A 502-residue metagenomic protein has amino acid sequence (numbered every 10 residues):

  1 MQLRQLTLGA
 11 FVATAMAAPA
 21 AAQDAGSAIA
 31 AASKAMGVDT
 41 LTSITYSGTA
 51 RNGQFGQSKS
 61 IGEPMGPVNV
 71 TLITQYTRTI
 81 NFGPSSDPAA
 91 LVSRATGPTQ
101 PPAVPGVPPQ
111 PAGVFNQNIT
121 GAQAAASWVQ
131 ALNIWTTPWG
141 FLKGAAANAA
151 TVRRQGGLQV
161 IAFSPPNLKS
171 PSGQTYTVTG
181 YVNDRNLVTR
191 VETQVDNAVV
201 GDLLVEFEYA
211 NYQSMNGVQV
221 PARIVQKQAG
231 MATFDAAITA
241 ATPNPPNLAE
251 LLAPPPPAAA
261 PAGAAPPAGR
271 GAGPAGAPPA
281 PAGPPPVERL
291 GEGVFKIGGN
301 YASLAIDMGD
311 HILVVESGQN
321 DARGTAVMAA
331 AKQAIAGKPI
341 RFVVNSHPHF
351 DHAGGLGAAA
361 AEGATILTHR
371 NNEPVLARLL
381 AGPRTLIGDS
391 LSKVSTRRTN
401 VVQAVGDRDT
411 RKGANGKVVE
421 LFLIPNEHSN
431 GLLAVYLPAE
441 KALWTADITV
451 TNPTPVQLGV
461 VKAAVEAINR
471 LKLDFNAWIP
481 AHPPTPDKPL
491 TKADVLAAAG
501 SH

Functional and structural regions predicted by a protein language model:
M1-A10: Bacterial N-terminal signal peptides that target proteins for export
A22-Q23, A28, T49, G53 (+4 more regions): Non-transmembrane domains of secretory- and envelope-associated proteins
Q23-A30, Q100-D184, T193-G201, A253-A282 (+2 more regions): Flexible, processing/modification-adjacent segments and terminal tails in exported/periplasmic/extracellular proteins
K34, V38-Q123, A147-A150, N167 (+1 more regions): N-terminal mature ectodomain segment of secretory-pathway/periplasmic proteins
G156-L252, Y436-P438, T445-A446, T451-N469: Gly/Pro-enriched, hydrophobic low-complexity segments that function as extracytoplasmic propeptides/linkers
E288-A330, L432-V450: Conserved beta-strand hairpin/beta-sheet module of binuclear metal-dependent hydrolase folds, prominently
A322-L367, R470-F475: Active-site metal-binding motif and surrounding structural segment of the metallo-beta-lactamase
A358, V465-H502: Divalent-metal (often Zn2+) His-rich catalytic cores of metallo-beta-lactamase-fold enzymes
